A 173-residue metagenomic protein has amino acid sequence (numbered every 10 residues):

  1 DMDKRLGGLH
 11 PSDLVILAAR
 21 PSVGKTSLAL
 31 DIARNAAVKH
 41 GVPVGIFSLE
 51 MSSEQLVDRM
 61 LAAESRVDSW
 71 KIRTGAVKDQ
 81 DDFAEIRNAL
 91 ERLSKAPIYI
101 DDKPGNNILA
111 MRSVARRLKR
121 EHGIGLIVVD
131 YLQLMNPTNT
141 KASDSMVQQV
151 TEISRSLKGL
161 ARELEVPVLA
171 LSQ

Functional and structural regions predicted by a protein language model:
D1-G8: Pre-Walker A adenine-sensing motif
H10-V15, V42: Pre-Walker A (Motif I) flank of P-loop NTPase domains
A18-A19: The Walker A (P-loop) glycine that initiates the GxxxxGKT/S ATP-binding motif of P-loop NTPases
S22: Walker A (P-loop) phosphate-binding loop of P-loop NTPases
K25-T26: Conserved lysine of the Walker
D31, N35-G123, P137: Cytosolic-facing regulatory segments adjacent to core modules
N35-V38, Q148-A170: Substrate-engagement module of ASCE P-loop NTPases
